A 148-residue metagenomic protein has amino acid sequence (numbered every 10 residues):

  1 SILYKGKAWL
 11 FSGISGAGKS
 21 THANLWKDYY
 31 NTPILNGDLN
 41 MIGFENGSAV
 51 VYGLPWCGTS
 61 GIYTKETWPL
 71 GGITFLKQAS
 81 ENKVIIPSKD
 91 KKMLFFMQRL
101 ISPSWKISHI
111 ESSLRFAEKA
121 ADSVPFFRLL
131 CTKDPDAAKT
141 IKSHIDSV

Functional and structural regions predicted by a protein language model:
S1: Active-site periphery "cap/insert" segments of enzyme catalytic domains
Y4-I14, D28-V148: Glycine-rich, often acidic-flanked micro-motifs that create phosphate/phosphodiester-binding or positioning elements
A17-G18: Conserved glycine(s) of the Walker
H22-A23: Post-Walker A alpha-helix
